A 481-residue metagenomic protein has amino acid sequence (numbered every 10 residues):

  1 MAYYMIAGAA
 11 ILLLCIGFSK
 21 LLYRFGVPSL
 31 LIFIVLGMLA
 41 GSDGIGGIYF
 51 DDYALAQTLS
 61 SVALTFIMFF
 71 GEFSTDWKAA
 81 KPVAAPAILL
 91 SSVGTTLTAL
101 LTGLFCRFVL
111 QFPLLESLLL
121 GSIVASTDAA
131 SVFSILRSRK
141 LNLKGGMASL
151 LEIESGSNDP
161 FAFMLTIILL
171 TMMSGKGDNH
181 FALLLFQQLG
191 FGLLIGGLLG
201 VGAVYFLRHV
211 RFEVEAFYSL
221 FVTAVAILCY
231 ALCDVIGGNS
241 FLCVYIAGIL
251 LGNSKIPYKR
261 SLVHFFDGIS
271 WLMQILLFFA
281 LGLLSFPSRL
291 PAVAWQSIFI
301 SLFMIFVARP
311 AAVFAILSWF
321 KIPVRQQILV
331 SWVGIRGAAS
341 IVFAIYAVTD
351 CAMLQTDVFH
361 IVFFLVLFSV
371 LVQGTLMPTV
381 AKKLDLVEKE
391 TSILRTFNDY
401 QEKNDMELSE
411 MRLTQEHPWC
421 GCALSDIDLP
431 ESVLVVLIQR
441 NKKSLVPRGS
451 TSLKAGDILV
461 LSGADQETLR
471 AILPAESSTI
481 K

Functional and structural regions predicted by a protein language model:
M1-K389, L394, E402-K403, K454-A455 (+1 more regions): Transmembrane helical cores of multi-pass secondary ion antiporters/exchangers
T58, D405, L429-S432: A short, polar/charged loop/turn motif at coil->beta-strand junctions and beta-hairpin connectors
W319, D426-D428, I472: Alpha-helix C-terminal capping segments
D399-Q401, D426: Short, conserved, surface-exposed binding loops centered on an aromatic residue
D405-L413: Short glycine-/aliphatic-rich beta-strand segments at the starts of folded cytosolic domains
T414-Q466: Cytosolic Rossmann-like ligand/nucleotide-binding regulatory domains
S450-T451, R470-K481: Short, compositionally biased
